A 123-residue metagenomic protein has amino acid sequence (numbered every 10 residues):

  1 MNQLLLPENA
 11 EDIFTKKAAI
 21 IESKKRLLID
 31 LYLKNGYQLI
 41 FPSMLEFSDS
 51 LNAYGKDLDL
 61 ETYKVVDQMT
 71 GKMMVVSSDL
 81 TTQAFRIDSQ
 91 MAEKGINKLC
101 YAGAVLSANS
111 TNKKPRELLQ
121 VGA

Functional and structural regions predicted by a protein language model:
M1-A123: TRNA-recognition modules of translation machinery and tRNA-sensing kinases, especially anticodon-binding
